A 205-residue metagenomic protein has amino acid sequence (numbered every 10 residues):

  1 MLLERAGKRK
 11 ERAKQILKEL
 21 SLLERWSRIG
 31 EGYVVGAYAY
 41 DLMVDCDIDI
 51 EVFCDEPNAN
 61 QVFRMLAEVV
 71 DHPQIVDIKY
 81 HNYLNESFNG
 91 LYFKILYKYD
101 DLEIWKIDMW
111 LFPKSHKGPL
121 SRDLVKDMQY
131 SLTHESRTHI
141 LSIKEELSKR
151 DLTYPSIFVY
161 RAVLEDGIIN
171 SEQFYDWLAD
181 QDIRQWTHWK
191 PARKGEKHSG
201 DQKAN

Functional and structural regions predicted by a protein language model:
M1-V34, K203-N205: Helical scaffold of the NTase/Pol beta-like nucleotidyltransferase catalytic core
L22-F63: Active-site nucleotide-donor binding segment shared across nucleotidyl transfer reactions
E56-N60, L102-E103, K114-K117: Short, charged/polar surface micro-motifs in flexible loops or helix N-caps
V62-V70: Short amphipathic alpha-helices in soluble, non-transmembrane regions that often serve as interface/regulatory elements
P73-F112: Conserved catalytic core of two-metal-ion nucleotidyltransferases
K106-N205: Catalytic cores of NTP-dependent nucleotidyl/adenyl transfer enzymes across multiple folds
